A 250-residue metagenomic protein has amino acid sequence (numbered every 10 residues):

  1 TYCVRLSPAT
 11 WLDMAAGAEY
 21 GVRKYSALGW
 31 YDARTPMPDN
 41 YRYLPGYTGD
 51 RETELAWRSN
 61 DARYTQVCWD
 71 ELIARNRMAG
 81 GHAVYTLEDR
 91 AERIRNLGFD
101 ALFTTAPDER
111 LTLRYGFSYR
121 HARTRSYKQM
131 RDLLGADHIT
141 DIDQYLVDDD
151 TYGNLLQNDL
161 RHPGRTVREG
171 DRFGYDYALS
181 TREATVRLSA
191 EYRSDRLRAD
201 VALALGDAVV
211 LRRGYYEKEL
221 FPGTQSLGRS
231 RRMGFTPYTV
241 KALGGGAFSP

Functional and structural regions predicted by a protein language model:
T1-A122: Outer-membrane beta-barrel domain signature, strongest for Gram-negative TonB-dependent receptors and also present
T86, T112-P250: Signature of Gram-negative outer-membrane beta-barrel scaffolds
